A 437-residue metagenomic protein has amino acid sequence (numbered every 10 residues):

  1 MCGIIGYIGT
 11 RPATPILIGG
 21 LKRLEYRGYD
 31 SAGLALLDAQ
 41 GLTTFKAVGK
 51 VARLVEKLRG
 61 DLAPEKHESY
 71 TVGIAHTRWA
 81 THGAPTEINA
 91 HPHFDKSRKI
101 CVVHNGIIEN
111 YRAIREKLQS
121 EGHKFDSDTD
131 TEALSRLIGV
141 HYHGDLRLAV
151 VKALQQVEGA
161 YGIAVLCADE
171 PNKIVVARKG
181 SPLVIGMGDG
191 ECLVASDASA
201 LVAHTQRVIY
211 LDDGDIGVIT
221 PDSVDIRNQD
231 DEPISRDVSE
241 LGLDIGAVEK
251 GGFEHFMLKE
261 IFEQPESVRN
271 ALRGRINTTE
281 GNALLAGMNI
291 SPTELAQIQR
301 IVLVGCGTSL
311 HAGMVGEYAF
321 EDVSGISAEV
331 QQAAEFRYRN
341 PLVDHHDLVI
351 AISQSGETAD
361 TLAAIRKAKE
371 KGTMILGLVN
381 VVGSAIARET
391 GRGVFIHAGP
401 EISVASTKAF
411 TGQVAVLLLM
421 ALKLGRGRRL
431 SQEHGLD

Functional and structural regions predicted by a protein language model:
M1-H255, E263, R269-V302, Y338: Conserved short alpha-helical segments that host acidic/polar catalytic motifs at enzyme active sites
T131, S135, R147-V150, L258 (+6 more regions): Hydrophobic face of alpha-helices
H255, K259, S309: Internal active-site segments that recognize and position negatively charged phosphoryl groups and nucleotide moieties
Q264-P265, V323: Acidic-histidine catalytic/liganding microenvironments
A296-L436: Glycine-rich phosphate-binding loops that contact phosphosugars or nucleotide phosphates
